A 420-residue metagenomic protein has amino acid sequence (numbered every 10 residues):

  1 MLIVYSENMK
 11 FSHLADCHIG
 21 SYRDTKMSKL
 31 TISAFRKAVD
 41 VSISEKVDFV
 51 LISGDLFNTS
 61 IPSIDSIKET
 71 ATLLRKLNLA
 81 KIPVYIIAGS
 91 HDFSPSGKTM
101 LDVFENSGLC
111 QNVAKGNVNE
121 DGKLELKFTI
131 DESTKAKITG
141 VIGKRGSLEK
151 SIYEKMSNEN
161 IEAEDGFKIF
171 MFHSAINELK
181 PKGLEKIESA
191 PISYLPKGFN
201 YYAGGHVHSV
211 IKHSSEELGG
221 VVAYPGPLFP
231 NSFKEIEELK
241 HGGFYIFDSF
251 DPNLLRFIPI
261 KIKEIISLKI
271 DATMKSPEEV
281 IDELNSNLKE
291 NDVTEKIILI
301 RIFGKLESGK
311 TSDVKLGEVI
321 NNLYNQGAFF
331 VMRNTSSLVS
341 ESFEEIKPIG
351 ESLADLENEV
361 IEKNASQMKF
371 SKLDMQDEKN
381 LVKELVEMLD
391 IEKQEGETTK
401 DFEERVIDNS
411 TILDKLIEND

Functional and structural regions predicted by a protein language model:
L2-L73, L79, K393-E397, I407 (+1 more regions): N-terminal active-site segment of His-dependent metallophosphoesterases
S6-S21, P230, G242-I270: Domain-start "cap" segments at the beginnings of catalytic or binding domains
T25-L30, N58, K137-I142, K263-V280: Acidic/glycine-enriched edge-of-secondary-structure segments
S42-K46, E162-E164, N291-V293: Glycine-rich phosphate-binding loop signature in dinucleotide/nucleotide-binding domains
F49, P62-R75, L79-D248: His/Asp/Glu-rich metal-coordinating catalytic cores of metallo-dependent phosphodiesterases/hydrolases acting on
N253-D420: Accessory, non-catalytic peripheral segments of nucleic-acid enzymes
